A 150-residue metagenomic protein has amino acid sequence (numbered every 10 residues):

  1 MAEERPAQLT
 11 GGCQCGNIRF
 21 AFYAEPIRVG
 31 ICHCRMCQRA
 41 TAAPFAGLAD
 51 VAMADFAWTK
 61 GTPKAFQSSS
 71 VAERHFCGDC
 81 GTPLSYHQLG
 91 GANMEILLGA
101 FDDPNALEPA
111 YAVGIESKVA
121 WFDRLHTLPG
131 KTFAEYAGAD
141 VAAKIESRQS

Functional and structural regions predicted by a protein language model:
M1-S150: A short Gly-Trp-Pro
